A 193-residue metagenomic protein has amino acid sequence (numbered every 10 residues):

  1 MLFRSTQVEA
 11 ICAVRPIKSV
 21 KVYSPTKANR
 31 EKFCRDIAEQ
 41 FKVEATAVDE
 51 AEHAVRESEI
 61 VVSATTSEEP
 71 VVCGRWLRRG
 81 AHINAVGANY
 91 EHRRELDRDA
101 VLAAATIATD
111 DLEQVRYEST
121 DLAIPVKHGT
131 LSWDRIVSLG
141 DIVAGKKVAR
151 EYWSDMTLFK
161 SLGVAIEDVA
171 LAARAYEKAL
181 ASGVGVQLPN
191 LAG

Functional and structural regions predicted by a protein language model:
A13-F41: NAD(P)-binding Rossmann-fold cofactor-contacting core
E31, T130-G193: NAD(P)-dependent dehydrogenase/reductase Rossmann-like domain
V43-A51: Short acidic-hydrophobic, aromatic-tinged amphipathic segments that line or gate anion-handling sites
E52-H53, E57-I60, S67-H82, E95-R98: Rossmann-fold NAD(P) dinucleotide-binding segment
V62-T65, A85-V86, D110, A172: Short, well-ordered coil/turn residues at beta-beta hairpins and beta-strand->alpha-helix junctions within
T66-E69, A88-Y90, Q114, V164: Short glycine-rich anion-binding loops that position phosphate/pyrophosphate groups of nucleotides and phosphorylated
W76-A81, V86-V148: Rossmann-fold NAD(P)-binding glycine/threonine-rich loop
